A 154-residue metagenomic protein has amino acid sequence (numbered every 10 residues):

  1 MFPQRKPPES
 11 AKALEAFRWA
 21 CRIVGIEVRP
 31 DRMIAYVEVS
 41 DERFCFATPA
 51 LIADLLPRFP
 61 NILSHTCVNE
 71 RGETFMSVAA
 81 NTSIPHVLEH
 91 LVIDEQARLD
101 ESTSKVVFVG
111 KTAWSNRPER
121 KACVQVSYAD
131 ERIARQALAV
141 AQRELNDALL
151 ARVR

Functional and structural regions predicted by a protein language model:
M1-D100, L138-V140: His/Glu-rich zincin catalytic helix
R32-I34, E101-R143: M16 family metallopeptidases and their MPP-like homologs
A151-R152: Mixed-charge, glycine-accented linear interaction segment located at domain edges/termini
